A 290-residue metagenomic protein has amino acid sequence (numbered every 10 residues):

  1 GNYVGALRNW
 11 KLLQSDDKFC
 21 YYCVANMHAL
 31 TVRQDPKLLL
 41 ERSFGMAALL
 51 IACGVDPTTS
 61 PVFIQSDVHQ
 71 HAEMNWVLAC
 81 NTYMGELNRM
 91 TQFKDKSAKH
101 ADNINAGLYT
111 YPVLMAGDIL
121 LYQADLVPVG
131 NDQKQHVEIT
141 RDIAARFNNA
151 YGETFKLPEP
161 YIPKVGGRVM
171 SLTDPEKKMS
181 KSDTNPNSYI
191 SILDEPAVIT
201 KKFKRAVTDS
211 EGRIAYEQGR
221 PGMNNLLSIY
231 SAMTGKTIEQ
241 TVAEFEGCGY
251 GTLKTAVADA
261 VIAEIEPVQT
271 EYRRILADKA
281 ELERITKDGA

Functional and structural regions predicted by a protein language model:
G1-G117, A260-I265, Q269: N-terminal Rossmann-like or analogous alpha/beta NTP/dinucleotide-binding catalytic cores that position adenine
N26-M27, A116-L120, P175, A232-G235: Short connector loops/turns at beta-strand edges and beta->alpha or beta->beta junctions
L50, L78, D132, E176 (+1 more regions): Divalent metal-coordination and catalytic microenvironments
P61-I64, P128, E211: Short catalytic-loop micro-motif centered on adjacent basic/acidic residues
M84-N88, L121-P128, S231-T241: Short helix-capping/linker segments at secondary-structure and domain boundaries
A98-F147, Y151, S171: Internal, conserved structured core segments that host functional sites
Q135, R141-A290: Conserved nucleotide- and phosphate/pyrophosphate-binding catalytic cores in adenylate/nucleotidyl-handling enzymes
